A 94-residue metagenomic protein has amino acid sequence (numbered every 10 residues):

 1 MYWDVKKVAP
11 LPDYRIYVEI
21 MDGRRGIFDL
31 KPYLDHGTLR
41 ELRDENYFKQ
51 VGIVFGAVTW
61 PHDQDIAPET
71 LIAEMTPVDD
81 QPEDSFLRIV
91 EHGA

Functional and structural regions predicted by a protein language model:
M1-A94: Motif-centric detector for short Cys/His coordination patterns
